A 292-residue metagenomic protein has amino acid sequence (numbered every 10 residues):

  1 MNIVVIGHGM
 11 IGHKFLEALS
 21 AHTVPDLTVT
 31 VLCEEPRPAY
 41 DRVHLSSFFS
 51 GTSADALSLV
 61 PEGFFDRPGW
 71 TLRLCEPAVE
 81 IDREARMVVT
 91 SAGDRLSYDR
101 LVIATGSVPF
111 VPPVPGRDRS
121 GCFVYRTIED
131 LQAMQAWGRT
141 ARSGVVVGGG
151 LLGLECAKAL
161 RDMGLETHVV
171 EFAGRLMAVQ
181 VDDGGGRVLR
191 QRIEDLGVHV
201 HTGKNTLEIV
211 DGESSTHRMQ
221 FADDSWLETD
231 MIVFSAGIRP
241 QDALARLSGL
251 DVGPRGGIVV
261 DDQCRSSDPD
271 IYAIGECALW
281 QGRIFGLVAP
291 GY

Functional and structural regions predicted by a protein language model:
M1, L27, R100, S120 (+2 more regions): Nucleotide donor/acceptor-binding cores
M1-T71, A157-Q180: Beta1-alpha1 glycine-rich phosphate/pyrophosphate-binding loop at the start of Rossmann-like nucleotide-binding domains
N2, C75, T140-S143, G203: Phosphate-coordination loops involved in phosphoryl transfer and adenosine-cofactor binding
M10-H13, P36, S107-P109, E129 (+3 more regions): Residue-level detector of alpha-helix initiation sites
L27-T28, L72-V89, L96, M163-V260: A Rossmann-like FAD-binding core segment of flavoenzymes
V102-I103, V233: N-terminal Rossmann-like NAD(P) cofactor-binding module of classical short-chain dehydrogenase/reductase
T105-M163, V260: Glycine-rich dinucleotide-binding loop and its adjacent helix/turn
D118-T140, R218-Q220, W226-Y292: FAD-site-proximal beta/loop scaffold in flavoenzymes
